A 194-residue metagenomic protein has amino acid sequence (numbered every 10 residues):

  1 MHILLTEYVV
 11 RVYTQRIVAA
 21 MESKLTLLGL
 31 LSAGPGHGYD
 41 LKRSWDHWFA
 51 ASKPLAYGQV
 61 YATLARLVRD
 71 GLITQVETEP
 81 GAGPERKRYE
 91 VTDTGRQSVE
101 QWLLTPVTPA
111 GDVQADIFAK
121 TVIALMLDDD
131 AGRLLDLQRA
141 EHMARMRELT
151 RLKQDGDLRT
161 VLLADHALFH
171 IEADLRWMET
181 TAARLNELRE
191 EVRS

Functional and structural regions predicted by a protein language model:
M1-V18, L158-T160, R176, A183 (+1 more regions): Long, compositionally biased intrinsically disordered regions
T6-G111: Basic helix-turn-helix/winged-helix DNA-binding cores and closely related short helical interaction motifs
H37, L41, T63, R69 (+3 more regions): Amphipathic, well-ordered alpha-helical segments in soluble domains
A56-Q59, K87, R159-H170: Alpha-helical scaffold segments that form or flank carboxylate-/histidine-based iron centers
E100-R147: Amphipathic alpha-helical dimerization/coiled-coil segments that flank or bridge DNA-binding/regulatory modules
L125, L149-G156, L185, R189: Secondary-structure edge/capping motif, primarily at the C-terminal ends of alpha-helices and the immediately following
G132, R139, M143-M146, K153 (+4 more regions): Heptad-repeat amphipathic alpha-helical coiled-coil interaction surface used for oligomerization/assembly
